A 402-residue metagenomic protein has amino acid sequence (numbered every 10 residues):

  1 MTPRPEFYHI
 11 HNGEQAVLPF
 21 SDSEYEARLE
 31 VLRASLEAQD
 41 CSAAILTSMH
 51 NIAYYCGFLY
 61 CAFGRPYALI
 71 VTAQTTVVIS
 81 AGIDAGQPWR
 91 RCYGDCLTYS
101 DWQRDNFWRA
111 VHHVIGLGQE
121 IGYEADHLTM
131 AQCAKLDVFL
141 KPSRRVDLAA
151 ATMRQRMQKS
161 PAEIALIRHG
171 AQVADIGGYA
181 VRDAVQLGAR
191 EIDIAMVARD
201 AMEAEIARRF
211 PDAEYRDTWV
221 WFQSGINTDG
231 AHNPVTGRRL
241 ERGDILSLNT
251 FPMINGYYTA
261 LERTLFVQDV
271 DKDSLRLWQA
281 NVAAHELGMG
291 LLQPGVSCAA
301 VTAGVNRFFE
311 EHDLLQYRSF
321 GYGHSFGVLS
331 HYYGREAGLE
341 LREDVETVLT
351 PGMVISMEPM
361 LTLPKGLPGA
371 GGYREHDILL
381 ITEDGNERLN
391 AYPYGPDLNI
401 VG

Functional and structural regions predicted by a protein language model:
M1-G402: Active-site neighborhoods and metal-handling regions in enzymes and metal-associated proteins
